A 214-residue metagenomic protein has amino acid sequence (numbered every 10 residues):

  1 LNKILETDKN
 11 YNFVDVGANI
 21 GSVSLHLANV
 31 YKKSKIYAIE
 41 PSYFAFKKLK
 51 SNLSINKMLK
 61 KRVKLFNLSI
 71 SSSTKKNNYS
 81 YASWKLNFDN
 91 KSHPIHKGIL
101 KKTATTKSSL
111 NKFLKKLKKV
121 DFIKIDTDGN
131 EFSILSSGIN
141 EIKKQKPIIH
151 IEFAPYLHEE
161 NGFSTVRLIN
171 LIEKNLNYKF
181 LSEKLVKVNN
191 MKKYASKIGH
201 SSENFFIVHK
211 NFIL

Functional and structural regions predicted by a protein language model:
L1-L214: Phosphate/nucleotide-binding beta-alpha loop and adjacent structural elements of enzyme active sites
